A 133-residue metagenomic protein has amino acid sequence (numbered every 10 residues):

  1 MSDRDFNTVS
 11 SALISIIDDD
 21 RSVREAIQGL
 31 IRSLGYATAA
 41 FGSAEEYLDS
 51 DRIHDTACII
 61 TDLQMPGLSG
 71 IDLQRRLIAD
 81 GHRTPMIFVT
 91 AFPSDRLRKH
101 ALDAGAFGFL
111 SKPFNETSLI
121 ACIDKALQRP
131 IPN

Functional and structural regions predicted by a protein language model:
M1-S15, R21-Q28, T117-N133: Non-catalytic signal-transmission and effector/linker regions of two-component phosphorelay proteins
A40-C58: Acidic, metal-coordinating helix/loop segments flanking the phosphotransfer/catalytic sites of two-component signaling
G42-S43, S69-D72: Acidic catalytic/metal-coordinating carboxylates
D62, T90: Active-site residues of response regulator receiver
M65: Receiver (REC) domain active-site loop signature in two-component systems and cognate sites in sensor histidine kinases
D80, A91-D95: Short, conserved "switch-loop" micro-motifs in signal-transduction and mechanochemical regulators
K112: A Lys-centered signature of the CheY-like receiver
